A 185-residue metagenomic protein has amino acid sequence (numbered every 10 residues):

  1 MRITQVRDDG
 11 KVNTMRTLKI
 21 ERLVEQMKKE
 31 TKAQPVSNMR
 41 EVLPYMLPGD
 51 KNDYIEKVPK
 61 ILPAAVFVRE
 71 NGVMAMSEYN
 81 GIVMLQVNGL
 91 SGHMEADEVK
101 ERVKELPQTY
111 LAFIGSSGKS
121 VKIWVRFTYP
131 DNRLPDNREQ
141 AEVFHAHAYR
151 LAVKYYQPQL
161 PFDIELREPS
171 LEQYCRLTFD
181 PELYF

Functional and structural regions predicted by a protein language model:
M1-K119, T128-H145: Signature for HUH/AEP ssDNA processing cores
I114-V121, P169-Y174: Short Gly/Ser/Thr- and Asp/Glu-enriched loop/turn motifs at secondary-structure junctions
Y149-Q157: DUTPase catalytic domain/fold
P158-F185: Catalytic "initiation/cleavage/transfer" segments centered on a nucleophilic residue and adjacent nucleic-acid-engaging
